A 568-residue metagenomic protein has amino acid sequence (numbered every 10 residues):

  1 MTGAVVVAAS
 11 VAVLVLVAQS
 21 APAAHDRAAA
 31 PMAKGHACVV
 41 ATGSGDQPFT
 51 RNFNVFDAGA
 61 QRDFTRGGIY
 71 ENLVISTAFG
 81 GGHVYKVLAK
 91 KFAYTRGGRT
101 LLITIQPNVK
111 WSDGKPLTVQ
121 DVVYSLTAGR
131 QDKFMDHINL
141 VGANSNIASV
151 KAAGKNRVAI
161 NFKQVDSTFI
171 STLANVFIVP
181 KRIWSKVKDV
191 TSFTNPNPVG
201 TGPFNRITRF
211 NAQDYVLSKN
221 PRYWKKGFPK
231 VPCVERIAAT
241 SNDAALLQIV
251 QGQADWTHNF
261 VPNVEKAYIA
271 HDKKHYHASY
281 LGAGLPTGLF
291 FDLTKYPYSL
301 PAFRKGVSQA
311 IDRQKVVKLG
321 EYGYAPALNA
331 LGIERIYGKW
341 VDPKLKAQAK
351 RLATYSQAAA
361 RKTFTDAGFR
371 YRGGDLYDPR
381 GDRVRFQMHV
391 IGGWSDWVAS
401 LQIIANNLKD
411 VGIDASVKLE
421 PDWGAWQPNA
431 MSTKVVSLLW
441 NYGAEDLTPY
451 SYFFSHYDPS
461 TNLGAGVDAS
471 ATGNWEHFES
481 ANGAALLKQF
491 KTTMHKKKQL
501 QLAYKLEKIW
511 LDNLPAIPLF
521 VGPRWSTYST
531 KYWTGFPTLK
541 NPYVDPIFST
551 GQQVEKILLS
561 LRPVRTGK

Functional and structural regions predicted by a protein language model:
P31, T104, N139-S185, K531: Surface-exposed binding/hinge segments that line and control ligand-binding clefts or catalytic entry sites
V39-A41, T118-S125, K155-N161, G202-P203 (+6 more regions): Alpha-helical secondary-structure segments
A41-R96, T127, V199-G200: N-terminal lobe/hinge region of extracytoplasmic solute-binding protein
F64, F210, D214, K219 (+4 more regions): Detector for C-terminal structural segments
T77-F79, A174-P229, C233, Q357-A358 (+3 more regions): Gly/Pro-rich hinge or "lid" segments in bacterial periplasmic/extracellular proteins
K90-M135, A153, A159, Q248-Q251 (+2 more regions): Aromatic- and charge-enriched surface segment that lines or borders ligand/interaction sites
G129-N139, S149-K151, I207-S218, E235-K295 (+3 more regions): Extracellular/periplasmic solute-recognition and catalytic clefts
S192-N195, P221-A267, Q402-A405, D414-W423: Ligand-site clamp/hinge motif
